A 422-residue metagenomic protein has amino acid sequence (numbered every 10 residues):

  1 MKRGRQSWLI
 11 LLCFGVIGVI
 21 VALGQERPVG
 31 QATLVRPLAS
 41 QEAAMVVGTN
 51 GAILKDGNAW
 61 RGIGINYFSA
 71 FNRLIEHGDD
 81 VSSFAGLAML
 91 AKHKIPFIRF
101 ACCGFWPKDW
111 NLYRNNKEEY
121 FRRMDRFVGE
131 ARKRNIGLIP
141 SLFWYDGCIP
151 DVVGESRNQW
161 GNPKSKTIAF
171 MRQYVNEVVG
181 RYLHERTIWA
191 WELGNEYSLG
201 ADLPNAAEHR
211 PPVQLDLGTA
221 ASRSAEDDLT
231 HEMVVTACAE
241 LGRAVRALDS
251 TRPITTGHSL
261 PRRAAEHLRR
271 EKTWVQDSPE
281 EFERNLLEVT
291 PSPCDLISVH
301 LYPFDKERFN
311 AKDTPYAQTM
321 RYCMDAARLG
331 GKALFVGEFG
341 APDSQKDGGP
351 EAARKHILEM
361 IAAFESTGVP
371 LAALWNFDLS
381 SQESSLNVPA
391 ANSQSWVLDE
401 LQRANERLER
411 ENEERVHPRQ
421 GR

Functional and structural regions predicted by a protein language model:
K2-L11: N-terminal Sec-pathway targeting helices
I10-V19: Bacterial N-terminal signal peptides
A22-G24, G30: Boundary at the C-terminal end of the N-terminal hydrophobic targeting segment
V35-E307, T314-T319, L329-G331, F339 (+2 more regions): Active-site mouth of glycoside hydrolases
G421-R422: Short, solvent-exposed mixed-charge patches
